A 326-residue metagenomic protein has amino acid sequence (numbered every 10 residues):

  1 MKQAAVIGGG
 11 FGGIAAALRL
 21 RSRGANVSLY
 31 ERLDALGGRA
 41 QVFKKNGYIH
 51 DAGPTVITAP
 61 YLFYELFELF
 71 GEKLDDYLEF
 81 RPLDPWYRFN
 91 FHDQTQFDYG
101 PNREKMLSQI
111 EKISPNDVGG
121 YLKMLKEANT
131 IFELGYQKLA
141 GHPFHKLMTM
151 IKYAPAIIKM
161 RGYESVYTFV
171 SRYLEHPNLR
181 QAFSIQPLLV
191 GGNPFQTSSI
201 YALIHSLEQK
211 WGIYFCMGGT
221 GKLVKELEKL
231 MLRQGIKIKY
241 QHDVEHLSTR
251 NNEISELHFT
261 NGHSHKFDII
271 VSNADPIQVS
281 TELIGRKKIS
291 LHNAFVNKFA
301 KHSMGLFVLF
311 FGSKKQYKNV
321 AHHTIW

Functional and structural regions predicted by a protein language model:
K2-T130: N-terminal glycine-rich phosphate/pyrophosphate-binding loop and immediately adjacent elements
F11-A16, L223-L227, M231, Y240-V244 (+2 more regions): Extended, hydrophobic alpha-helical segments in both membrane/secreted and soluble proteins
R19, R23, F169-Y173, A182-I185 (+6 more regions): Generic, well-ordered alpha-helical scaffold segments in large soluble proteins
L78, I158-K159, K298-S303: Short Gly/Pro-enriched turn/cap motifs at secondary-structure boundaries
H92-T197: Rossmann-like flavin
L203-I254: Helical element adjacent to the flavin cofactor pocket in flavoenzyme catalytic cores
E245-W326: Mid-domain catalytic core of redox enzymes that form a hydrophobic substrate pocket/lid adjacent to a catalytic redox
